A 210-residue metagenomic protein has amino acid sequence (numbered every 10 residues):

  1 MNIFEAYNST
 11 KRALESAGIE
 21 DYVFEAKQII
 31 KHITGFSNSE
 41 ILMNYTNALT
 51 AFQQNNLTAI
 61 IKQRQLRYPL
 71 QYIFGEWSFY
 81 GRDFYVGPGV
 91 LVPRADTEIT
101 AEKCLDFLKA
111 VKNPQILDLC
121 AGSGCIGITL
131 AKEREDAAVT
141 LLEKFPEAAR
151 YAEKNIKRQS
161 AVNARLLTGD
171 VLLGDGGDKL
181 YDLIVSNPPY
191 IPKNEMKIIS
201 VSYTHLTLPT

Functional and structural regions predicted by a protein language model:
M1-T34, N38-L42, T46-L49: Non-catalytic accessory regions of SAM-dependent methyltransferases
E5-N8, R12-S16, A51-L66, E102 (+5 more regions): Replace "anionic and nucleotidyl ligands
Y7, A26, L57, R67-L70 (+3 more regions): A general structural signal for well-ordered alpha-helical segments in protein cores
I29, N187, Y203: Conserved RecA-like P-loop NTPase ATPase core
K31-D106: Conserved AdoMet
T34, V171, L208: Hydrophobic pocket-lining residues within nucleotide cofactor-binding pockets
E98-I198: Conserved SAM/SAH cofactor-binding pocket of Class I
T204-T210: Conserved small/polar residues in nucleotide/adenosyl-binding loops
